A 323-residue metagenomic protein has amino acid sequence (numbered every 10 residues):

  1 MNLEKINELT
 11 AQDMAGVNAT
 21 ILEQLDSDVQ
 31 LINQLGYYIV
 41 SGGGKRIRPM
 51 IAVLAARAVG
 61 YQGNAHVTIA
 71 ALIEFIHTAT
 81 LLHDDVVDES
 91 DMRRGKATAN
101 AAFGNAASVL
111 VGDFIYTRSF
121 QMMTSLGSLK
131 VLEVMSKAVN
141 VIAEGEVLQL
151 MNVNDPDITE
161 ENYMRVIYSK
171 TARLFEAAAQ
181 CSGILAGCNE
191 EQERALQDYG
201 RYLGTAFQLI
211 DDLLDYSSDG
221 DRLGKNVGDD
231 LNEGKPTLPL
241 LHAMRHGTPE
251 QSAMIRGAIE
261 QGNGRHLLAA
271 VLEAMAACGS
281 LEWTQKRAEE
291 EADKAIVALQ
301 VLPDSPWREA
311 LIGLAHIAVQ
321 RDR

Functional and structural regions predicted by a protein language model:
M1-R323: All-alpha prenyltransferase/terpene-synthase fold signal
